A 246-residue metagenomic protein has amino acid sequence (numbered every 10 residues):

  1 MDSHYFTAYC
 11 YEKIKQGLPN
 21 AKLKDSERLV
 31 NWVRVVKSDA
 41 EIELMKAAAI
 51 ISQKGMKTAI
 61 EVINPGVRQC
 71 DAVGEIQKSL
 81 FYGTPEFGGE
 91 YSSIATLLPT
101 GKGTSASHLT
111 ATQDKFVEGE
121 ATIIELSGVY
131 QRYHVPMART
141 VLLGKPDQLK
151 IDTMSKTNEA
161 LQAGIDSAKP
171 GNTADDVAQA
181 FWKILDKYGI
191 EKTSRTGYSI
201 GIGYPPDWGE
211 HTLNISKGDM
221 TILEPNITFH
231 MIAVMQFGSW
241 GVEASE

Functional and structural regions predicted by a protein language model:
M1-E246: Active-site neighborhoods and metal-handling regions in enzymes and metal-associated proteins
